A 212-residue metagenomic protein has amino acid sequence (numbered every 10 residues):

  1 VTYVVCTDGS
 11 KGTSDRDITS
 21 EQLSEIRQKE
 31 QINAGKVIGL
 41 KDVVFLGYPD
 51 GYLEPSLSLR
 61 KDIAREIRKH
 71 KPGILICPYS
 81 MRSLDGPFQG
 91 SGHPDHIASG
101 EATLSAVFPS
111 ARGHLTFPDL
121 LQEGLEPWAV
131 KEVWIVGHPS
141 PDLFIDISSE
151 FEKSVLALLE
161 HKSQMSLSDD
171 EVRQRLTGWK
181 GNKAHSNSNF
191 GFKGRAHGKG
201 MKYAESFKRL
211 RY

Functional and structural regions predicted by a protein language model:
V1-K71: Active-site rim/loop-helix segments in enzyme catalytic domains that contact anionic ligands
L57-Y212: Metal-dependent de-N-acetylase/amidase catalytic core
